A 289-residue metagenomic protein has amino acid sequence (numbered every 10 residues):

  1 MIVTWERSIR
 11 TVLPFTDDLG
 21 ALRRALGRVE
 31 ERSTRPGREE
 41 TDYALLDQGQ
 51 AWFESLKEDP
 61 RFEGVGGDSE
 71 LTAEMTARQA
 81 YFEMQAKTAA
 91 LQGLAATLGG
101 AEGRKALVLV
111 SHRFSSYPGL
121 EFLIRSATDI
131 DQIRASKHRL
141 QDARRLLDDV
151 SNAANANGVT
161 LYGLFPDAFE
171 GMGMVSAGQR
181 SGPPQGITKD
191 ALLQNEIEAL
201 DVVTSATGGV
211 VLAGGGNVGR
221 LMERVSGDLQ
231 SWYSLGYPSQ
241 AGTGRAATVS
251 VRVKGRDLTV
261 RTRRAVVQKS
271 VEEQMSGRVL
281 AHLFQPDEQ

Functional and structural regions predicted by a protein language model:
M1-Q289: Scaffold/interface architecture of coatomer-like assemblies
